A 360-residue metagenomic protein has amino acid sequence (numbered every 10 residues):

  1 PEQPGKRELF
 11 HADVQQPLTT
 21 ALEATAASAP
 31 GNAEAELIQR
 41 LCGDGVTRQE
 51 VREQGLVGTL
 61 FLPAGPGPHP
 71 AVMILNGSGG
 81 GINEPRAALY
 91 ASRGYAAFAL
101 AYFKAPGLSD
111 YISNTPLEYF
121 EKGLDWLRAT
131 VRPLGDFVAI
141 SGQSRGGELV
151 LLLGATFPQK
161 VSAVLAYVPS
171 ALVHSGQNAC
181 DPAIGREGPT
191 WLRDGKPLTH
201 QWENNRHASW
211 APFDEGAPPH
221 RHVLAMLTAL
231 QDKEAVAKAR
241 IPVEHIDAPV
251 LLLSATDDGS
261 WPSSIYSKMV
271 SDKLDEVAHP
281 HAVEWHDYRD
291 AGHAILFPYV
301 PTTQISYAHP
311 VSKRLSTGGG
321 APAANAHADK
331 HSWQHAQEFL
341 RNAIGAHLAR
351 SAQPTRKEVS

Functional and structural regions predicted by a protein language model:
T19-G67: N-terminal cap/lid segment of alpha/beta-hydrolase-fold proteins
G55, G67-P68, M73-T130, D136 (+2 more regions): Cap/lid segment of the alpha/beta-hydrolase catalytic domain
V57-P68, G77-S78, A239, V243: Short beta-strand-to-loop junctions in surface cap/lid or active-site-entrance loops
G81-P85, K122-E203, L224-A235, P262-I265: Primarily recognizes the serine-hydrolase "nucleophile elbow" in alpha/beta-hydrolase and SGNH/GDSL folds
A87, A248, P262-D275, V300-P301: Short alpha-helix in the alpha/beta-hydrolase fold that links the catalytic acid
I246, L252-S254, D258: Short beta-strand/loop motif that positions the catalytic acidic residue of the alpha/beta-hydrolase fold
D257-W261, H293-A294: Acidic catalytic loop of the alpha/beta-hydrolase fold
K268, P280-R356, S360: C-terminal catalytic histidine-bearing segment of alpha/beta-hydrolase fold enzymes
